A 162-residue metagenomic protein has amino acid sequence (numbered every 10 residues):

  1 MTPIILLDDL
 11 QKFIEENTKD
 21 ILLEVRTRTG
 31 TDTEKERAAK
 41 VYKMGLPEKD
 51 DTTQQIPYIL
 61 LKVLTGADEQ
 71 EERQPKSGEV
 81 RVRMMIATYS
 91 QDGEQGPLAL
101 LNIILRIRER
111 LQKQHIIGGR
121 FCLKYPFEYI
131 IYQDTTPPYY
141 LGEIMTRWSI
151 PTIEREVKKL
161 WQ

Functional and structural regions predicted by a protein language model:
M1-E71, K159-Q162: Small/polar-rich, solvent-exposed N-terminal microdomains that initiate assembly or binding
I4, E94-L101: Ordered, soluble secondary-structure elements with a strong preference for glycine-centered loop motifs and nearby
E48, A67-Q74, F127-P137: Catalytic micro-motifs at enzyme active sites that drive phosphoryl/nucleotidyl and oxygen chemistry
I56, P75-R81, P137-E143: A general secondary-structure signal for short beta-strands and their flanking turns/coil in non-transmembrane regions
Y58, R81, L100-I104: Generic internal hydrophobic packing segments that stabilize the cores of diverse globular domains
L61-Q91: Active-site-adjacent structural patch at catalytic or cofactor/ligand-binding sites
E69, S90-E94, T152-E156: Residue-level signal for secondary-structure boundary sites
L98-Q162: Acidic-leaning, charged glycine-interspersed low-complexity segments
